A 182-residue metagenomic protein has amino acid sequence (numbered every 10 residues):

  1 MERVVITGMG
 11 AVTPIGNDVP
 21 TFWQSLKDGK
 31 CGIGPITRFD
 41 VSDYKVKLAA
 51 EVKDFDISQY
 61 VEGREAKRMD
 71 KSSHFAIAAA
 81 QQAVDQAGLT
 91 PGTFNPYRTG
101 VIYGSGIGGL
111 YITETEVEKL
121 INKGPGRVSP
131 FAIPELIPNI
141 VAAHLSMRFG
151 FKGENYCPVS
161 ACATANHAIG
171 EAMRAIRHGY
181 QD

Functional and structural regions predicted by a protein language model:
M1-G108, I112-E154, R174-R177: Conserved "HGTGT" condensation-loop signature of ketosynthase/thiolase-family condensing enzymes that catalyze
E154-S160: Short loop-beta-helix segment that forms the pyridoxal 5′-phosphate
A165: Short conserved active-site loop signatures built around small residues
A168: Active-site histidine-anchored catalytic micro-motif
E171: Internal active-site segments that recognize and position negatively charged phosphoryl groups and nucleotide moieties
Y180-D182: Short, high-confidence coil segments that cap the C-terminus of an alpha-helix and link into the following beta-strand
